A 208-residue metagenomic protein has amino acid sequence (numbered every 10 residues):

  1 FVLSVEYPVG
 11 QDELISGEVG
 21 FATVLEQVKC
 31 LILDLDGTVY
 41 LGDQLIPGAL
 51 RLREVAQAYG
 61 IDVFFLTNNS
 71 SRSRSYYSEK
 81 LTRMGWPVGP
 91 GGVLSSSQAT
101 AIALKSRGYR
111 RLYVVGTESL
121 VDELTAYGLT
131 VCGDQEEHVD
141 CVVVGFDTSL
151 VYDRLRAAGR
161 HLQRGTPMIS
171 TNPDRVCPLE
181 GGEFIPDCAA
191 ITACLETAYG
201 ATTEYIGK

Functional and structural regions predicted by a protein language model:
V2-L35, V39-K208: HAD-like aspartate-dependent phosphatase fold
